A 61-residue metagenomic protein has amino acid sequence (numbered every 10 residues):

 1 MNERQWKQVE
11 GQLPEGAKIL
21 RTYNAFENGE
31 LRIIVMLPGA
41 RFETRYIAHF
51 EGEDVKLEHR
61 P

Functional and structural regions predicted by a protein language model:
M1-F26: N-terminal acidic leader/helix
N24-P61: Detector for the mature cores of small, proteolytically processed and post-translationally modified peptide effectors
